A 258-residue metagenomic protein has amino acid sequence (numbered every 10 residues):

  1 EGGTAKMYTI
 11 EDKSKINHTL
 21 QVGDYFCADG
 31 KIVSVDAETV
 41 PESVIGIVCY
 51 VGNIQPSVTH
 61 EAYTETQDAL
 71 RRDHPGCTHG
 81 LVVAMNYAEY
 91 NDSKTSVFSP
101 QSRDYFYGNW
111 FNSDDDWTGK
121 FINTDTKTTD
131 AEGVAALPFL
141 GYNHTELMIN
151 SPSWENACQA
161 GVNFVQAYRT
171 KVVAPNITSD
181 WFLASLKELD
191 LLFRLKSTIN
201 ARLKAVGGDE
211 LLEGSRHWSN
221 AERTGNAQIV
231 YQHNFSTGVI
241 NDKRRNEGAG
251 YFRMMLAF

Functional and structural regions predicted by a protein language model:
G2, M7-I177, N246-F258: Short, compositionally biased
G80-L81, W181, S215: Structural motif
A174-F182, L186-D190: Mid-length scaffold segments of soluble, non-membrane domains
L186-F258: C-terminal, surface-exposed recognition/capping segments
